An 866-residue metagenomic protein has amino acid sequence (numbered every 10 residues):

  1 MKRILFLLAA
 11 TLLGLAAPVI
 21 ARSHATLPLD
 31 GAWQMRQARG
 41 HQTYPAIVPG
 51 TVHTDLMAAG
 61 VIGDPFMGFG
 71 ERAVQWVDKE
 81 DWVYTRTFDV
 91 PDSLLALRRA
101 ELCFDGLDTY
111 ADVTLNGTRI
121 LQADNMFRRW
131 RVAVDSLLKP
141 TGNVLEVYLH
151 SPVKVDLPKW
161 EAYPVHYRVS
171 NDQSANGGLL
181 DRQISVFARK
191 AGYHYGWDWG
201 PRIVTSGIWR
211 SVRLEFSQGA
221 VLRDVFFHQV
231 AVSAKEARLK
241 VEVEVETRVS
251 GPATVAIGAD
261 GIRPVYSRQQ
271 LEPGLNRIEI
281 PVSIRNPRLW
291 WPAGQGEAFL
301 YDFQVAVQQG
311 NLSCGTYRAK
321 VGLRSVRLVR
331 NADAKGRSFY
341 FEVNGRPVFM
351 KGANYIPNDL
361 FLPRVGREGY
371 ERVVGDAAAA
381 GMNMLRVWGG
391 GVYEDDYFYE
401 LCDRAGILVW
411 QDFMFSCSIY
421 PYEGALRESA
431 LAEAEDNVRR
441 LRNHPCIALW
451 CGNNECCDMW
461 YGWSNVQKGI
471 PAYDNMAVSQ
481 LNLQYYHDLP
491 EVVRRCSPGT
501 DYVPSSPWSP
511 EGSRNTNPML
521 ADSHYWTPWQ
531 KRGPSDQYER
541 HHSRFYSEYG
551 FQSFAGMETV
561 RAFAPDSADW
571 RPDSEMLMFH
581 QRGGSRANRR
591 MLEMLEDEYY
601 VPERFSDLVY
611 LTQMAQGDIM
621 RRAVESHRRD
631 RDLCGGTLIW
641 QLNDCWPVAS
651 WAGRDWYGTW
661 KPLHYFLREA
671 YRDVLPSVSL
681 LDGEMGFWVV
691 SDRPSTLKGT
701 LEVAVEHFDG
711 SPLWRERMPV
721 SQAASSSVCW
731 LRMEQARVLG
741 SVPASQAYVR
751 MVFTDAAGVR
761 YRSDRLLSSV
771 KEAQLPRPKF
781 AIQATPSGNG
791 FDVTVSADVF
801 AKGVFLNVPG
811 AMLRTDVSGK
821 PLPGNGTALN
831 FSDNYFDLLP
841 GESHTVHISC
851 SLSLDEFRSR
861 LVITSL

Functional and structural regions predicted by a protein language model:
M1-A9, G14-M384, R629-D630, C634 (+2 more regions): Secreted/periplasmic carbohydrate-active enzymes, especially glycoside hydrolases
L27-P28, Q37-H41, I47, Y193 (+7 more regions): Substrate-binding clefts and catalytic carboxylate motifs of secreted carbohydrate-active enzymes
M126, D198-P201, P292, N354-R367 (+5 more regions): The substrate-binding groove and active-site-proximal loops of carbohydrate-active enzymes, especially glycoside
G142, R346-V348, A378-L385, D403-W410 (+3 more regions): Loop/turn elements at helix/coil->beta-strand transitions in domains of secreted/extracellular proteins
D333-F339, D395-Y397, L431-R439: Alpha-helical scaffolding within the catalytic cores of extracellular/periplasmic polymer-degrading hydrolases
K351-A353, L385-V387, V409-Q411, G452 (+2 more regions): Hydrophobic faces of well-ordered beta-strands that scaffold small-molecule active sites in alpha/beta enzyme cores
M384-A430, N515-R532: Aromatic-lined substrate-binding rim segments of carbohydrate-active enzymes
R404, Y420-G512, Y657-G658: Active-site neighborhood of glycoside hydrolase catalytic domains
